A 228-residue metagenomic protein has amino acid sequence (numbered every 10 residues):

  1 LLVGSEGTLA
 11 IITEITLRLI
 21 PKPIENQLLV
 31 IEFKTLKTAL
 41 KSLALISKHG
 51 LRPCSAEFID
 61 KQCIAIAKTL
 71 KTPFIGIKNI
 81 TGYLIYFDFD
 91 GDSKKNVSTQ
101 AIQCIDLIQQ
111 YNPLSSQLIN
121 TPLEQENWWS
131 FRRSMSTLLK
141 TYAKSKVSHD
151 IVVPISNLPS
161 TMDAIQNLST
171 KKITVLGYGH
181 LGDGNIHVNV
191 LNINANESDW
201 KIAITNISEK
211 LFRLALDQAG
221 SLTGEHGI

Functional and structural regions predicted by a protein language model:
L1-I228: Noncatalytic alpha-helical scaffold of FAD-dependent oxidoreductases
